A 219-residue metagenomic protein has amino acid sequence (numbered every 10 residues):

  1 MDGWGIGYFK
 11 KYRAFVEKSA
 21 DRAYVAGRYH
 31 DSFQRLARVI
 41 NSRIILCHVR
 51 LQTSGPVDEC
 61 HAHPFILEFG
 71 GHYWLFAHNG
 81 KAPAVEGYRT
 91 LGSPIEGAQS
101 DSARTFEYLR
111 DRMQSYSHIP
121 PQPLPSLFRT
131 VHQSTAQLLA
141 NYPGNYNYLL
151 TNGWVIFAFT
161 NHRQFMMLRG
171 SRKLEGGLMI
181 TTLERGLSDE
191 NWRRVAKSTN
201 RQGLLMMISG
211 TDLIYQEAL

Functional and structural regions predicted by a protein language model:
M1-L219: N-terminal segments that mediate ammonia production and transfer in glutamine-dependent amidotransferase systems
